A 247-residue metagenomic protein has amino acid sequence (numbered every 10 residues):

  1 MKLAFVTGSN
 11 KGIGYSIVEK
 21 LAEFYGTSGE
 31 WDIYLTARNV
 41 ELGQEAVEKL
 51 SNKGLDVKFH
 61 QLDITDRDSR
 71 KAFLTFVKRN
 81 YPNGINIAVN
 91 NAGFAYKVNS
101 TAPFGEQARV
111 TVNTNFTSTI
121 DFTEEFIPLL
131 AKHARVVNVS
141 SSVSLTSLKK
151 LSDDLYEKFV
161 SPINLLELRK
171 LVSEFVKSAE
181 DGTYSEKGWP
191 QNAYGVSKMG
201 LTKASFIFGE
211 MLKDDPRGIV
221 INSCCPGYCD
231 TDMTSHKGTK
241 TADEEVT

Functional and structural regions predicted by a protein language model:
M1-Y34: Canonical Rossmann dinucleotide-binding motif of NAD(H)/NADP(H)-dependent dehydrogenases/reductases, specifically
L3-V6, G84-V89, V136: Conserved hydrophobic beta-strands of the Rossmann-like cofactor-binding core in SDR/related NAD(P)H-dependent
W31, L50-D68: Rossmann-fold cofactor-recognition segment
A72-R79, N99, G105-N113: Active-site Tyr-X3-Lys motif and surrounding loop/helix of classical short-chain dehydrogenase/reductase
V89, F122-L130, L201-S205: Hydrophobic positions on the long internal alpha-helix of Rossmann-like NAD(P)-dependent oxidoreductase domains
F94, T101-F104, A108-R109, K132-D215 (+1 more regions): Catalytic loop of short-chain dehydrogenase/reductase
D121, S223-T231, S235-T247: C-terminal helical subdomain
